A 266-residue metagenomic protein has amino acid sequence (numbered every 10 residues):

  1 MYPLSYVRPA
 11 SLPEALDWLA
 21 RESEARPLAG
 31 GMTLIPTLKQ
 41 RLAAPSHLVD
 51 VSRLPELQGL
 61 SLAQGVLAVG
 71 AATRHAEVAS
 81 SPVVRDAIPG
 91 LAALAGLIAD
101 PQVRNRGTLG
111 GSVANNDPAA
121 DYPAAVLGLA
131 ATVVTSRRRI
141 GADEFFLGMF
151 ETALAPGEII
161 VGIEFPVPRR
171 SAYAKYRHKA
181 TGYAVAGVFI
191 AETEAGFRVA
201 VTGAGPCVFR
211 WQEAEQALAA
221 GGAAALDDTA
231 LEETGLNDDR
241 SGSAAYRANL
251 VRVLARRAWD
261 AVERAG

Functional and structural regions predicted by a protein language model:
M1-G266: C-terminal structural segment of proteins
